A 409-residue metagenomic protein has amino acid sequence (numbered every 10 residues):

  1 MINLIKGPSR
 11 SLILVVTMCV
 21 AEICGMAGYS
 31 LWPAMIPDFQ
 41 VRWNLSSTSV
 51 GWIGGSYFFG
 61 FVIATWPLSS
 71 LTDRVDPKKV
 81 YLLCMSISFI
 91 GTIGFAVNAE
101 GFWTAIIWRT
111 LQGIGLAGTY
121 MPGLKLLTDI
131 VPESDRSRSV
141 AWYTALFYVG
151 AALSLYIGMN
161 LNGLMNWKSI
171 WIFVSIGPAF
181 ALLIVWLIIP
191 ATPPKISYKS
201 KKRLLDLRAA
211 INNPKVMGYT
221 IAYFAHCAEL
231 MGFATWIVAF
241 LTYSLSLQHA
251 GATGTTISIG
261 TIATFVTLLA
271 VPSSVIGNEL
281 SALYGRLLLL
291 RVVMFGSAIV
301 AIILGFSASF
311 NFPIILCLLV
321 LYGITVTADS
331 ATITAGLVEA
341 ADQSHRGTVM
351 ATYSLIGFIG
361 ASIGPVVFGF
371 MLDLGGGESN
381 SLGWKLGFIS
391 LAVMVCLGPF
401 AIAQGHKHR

Functional and structural regions predicted by a protein language model:
I2-P8, P190-I221: Juxtamembrane intracellular "pre-TM" segments in multi-pass secondary transporters
W32-P33, K215-V271, G364-P365: Extracytoplasmic gate region of multi-pass secondary transporters
I63-G101: Conserved MFS/SLC helix-loop-helix module at the cytosolic interface between two early adjacent transmembrane helices
R74-C84, A282-M294: Cytoplasmic membrane-interface "Motif A"-like loop-to-helix N-cap segments of 12-TM Major Facilitator Superfamily
W108-L146: Cytoplasmic helix-loop-helix junction between adjacent transmembrane helices in 12-TM secondary transporters
W142-I189: Helix-loop-helix hairpin linking two adjacent transmembrane segments in secondary transporters
S169-W186, K385-A403: Symmetry-related core transmembrane helices of the 12-TM Major Facilitator Superfamily/SLC fold
G285-I333: C-terminal transmembrane helical hairpin of 12-TM major facilitator-type secondary transporters
